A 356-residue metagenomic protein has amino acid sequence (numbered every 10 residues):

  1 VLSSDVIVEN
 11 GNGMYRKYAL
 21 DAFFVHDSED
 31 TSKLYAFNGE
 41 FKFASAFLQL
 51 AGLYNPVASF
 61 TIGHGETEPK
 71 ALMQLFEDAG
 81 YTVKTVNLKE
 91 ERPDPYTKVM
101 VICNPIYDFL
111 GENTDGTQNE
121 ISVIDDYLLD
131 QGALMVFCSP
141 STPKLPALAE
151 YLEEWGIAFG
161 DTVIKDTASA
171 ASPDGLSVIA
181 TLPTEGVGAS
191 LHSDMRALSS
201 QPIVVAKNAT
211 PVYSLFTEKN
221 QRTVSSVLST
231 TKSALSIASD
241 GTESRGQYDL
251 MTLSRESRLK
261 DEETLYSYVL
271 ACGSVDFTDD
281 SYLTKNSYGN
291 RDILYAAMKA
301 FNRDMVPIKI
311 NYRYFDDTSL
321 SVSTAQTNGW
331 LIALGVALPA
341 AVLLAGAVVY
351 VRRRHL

Functional and structural regions predicted by a protein language model:
V1-L356: Short, surface-exposed patches at the edges or C-terminal ends of soluble domains, predominantly
